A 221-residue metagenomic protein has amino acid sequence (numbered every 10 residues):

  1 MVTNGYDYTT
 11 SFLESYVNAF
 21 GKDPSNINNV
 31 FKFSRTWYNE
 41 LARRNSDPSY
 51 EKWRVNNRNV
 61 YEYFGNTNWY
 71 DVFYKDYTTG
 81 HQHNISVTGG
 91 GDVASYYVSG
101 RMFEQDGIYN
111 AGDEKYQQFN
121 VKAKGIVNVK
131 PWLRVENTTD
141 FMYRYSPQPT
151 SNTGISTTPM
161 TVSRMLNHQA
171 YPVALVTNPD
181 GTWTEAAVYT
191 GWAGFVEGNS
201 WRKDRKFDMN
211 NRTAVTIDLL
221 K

Functional and structural regions predicted by a protein language model:
M1-N66, F103, G107-N210: Surface-exposed loop/interface segments of Gram-negative outer-membrane beta-barrel transport/assembly proteins
V2-T3, V72-Y74: C-terminal beta-signal and adjacent terminal beta-strands/loops of Gram-negative outer-membrane beta-barrel proteins
K75-S95, R101, A193-K221: Outer-membrane beta-barrel transmembrane strands
Y96-Y97, F119: Aromatic side chains
